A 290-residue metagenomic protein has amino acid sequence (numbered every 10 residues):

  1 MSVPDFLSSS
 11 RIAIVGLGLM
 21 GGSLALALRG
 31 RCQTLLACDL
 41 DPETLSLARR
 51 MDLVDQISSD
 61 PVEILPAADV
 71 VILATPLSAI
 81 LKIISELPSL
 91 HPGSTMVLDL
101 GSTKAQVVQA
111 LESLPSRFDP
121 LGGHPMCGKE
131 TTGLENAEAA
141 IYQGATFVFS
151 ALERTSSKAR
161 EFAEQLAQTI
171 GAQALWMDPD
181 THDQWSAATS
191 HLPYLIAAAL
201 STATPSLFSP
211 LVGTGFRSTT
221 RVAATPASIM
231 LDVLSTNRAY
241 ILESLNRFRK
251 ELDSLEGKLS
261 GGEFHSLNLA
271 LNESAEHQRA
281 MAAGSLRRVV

Functional and structural regions predicted by a protein language model:
S2-D60, L65-P66: NAD(P)+-binding Rossmann beta1-loop-alpha1 motif at the extreme N-terminus of oxidoreductases
R11, T34, D119, T146 (+1 more regions): Residues at the starts of beta-strands that form the adenosine-phosphate
E43-T44, A79, K104-V107: Conserved short alpha-helix immediately C-terminal to the canonical SAM/SAH-binding motif I of Rossmann-like
P61-H91, T95-M96: Rossmann-like NAD(P)-binding element
I83-E135: Rossmann-like NAD(P)(H) cofactor-binding subdomain of soluble oxidoreductases
A139-A224: Internal alpha-helical scaffold of NAD(P)-dependent oxidoreductase catalytic cores
L207-Q278: Interdomain hinge/lid region at the active-site interface of Rossmann-like NAD(P)-dependent oxidoreductases
